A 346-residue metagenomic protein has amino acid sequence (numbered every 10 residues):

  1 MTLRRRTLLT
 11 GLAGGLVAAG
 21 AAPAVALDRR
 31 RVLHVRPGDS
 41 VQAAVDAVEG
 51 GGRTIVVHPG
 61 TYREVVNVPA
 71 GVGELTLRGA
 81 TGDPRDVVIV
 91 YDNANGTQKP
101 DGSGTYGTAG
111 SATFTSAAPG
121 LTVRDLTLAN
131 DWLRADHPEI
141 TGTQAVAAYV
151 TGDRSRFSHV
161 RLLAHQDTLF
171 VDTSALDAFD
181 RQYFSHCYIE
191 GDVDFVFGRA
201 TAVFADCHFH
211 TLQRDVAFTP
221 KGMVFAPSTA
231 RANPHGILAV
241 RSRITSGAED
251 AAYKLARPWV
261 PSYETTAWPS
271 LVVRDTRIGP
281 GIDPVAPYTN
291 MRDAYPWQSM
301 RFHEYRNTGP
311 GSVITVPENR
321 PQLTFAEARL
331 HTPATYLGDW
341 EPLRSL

Functional and structural regions predicted by a protein language model:
M1, A21-L33: C-terminal segment of N-terminal export signals and the immediately downstream linker at the start of the mature
T7-A26: N-terminal export signals
R29-L346: Sequence-level preference for short, compositionally simple segments enriched in small aliphatic or small polar residues
